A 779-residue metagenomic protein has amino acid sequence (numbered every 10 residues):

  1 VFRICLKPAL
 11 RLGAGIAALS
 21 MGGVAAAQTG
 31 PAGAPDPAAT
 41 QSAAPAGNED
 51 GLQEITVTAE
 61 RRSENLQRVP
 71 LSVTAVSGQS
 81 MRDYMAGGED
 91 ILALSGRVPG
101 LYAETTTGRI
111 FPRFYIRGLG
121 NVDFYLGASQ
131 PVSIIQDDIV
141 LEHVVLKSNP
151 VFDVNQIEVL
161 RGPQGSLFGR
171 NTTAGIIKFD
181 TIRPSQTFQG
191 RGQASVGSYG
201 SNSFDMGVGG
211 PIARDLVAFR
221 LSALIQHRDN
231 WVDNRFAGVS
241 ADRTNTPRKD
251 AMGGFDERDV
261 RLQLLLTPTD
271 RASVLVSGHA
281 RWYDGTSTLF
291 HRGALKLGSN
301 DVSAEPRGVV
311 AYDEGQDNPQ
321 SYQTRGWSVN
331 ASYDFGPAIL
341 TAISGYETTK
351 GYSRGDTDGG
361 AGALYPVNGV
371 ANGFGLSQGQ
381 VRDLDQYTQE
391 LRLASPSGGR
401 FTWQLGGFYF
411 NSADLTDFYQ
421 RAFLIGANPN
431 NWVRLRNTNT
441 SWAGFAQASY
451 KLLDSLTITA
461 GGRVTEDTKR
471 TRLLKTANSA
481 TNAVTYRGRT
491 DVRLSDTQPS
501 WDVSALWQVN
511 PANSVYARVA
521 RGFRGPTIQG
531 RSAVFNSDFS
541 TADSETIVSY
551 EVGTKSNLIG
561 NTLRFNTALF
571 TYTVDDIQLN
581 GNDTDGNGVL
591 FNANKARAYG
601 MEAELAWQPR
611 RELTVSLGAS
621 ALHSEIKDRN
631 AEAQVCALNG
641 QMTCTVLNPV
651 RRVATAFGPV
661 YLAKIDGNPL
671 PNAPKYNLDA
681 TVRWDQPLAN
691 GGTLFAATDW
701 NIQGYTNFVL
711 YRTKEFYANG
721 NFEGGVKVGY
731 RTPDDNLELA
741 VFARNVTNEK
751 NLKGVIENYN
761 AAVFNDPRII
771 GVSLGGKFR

Functional and structural regions predicted by a protein language model:
V1-G88, L92-V98, D270, G725: N-terminal Sec signal peptide and the immediately downstream disordered periplasmic leader that contains the TonB box
F2-L6, G13, I55, G209 (+4 more regions): Conserved C-terminal beta-signal and adjacent last beta-strands/turns of outer-membrane beta-barrel proteins
I91, F124-Y125, P131-V132, D137-P163: Short acidic/polar hinge/loop motifs at secondary-structure boundaries that mediate gating or recognition
I91-L92, F114-Y115, I135, V159 (+2 more regions): N-terminal periplasmic accessory domains that precede and gate Gram-negative outer-membrane beta-barrel machines
Q189-R191, V196-D233, A237-T288, R325 (+5 more regions): Transmembrane beta-barrel wall of Gram-negative outer-membrane proteins
L265-T269, L393-P396, F408-F410, L435-Y572 (+1 more regions): Structural signature of Gram-negative outer-membrane beta-barrels, strongest in the C-terminal barrel of TonB-dependent
S328-T357, Q508, S514-R524, D543-Q608 (+2 more regions): Membrane-embedded beta-barrel scaffold of Gram-negative outer-membrane proteins
Q404, T571-T573, F591-V709, G775-K777: Gram-negative outer-membrane beta-barrel transporters
